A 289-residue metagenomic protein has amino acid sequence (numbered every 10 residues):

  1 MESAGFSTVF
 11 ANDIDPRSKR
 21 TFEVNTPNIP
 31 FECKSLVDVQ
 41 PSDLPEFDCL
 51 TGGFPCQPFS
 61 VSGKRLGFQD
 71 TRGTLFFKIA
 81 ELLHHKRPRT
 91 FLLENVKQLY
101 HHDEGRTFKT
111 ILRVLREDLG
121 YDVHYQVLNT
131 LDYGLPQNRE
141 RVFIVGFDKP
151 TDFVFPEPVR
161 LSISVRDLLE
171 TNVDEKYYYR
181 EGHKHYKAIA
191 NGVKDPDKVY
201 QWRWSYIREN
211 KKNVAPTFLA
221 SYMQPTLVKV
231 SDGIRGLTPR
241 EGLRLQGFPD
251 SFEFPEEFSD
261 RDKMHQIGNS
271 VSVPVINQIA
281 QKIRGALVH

Functional and structural regions predicted by a protein language model:
M1-A4: Conserved SAM-binding loop of SAM-dependent methyltransferases across substrates and taxa, primarily the Class I
T8-V9: Short beta-strand element of Class I
N12-I14, E94-N95: Conserved acidic E/D residue at the C-terminus of a beta-strand in Rossmann-like folds
P16-R20: Short alpha-helix immediately C-terminal to the canonical SAM-binding loop
N28-S35: Conserved SAM-binding strand-loop segment of SAM-dependent methyltransferases
V39-C49, Q57-T217, S221-M223: Class I S-adenosyl-L-methionine
Y178-H289: C-terminal target-recognition/interaction regions appended to catalytic cores
